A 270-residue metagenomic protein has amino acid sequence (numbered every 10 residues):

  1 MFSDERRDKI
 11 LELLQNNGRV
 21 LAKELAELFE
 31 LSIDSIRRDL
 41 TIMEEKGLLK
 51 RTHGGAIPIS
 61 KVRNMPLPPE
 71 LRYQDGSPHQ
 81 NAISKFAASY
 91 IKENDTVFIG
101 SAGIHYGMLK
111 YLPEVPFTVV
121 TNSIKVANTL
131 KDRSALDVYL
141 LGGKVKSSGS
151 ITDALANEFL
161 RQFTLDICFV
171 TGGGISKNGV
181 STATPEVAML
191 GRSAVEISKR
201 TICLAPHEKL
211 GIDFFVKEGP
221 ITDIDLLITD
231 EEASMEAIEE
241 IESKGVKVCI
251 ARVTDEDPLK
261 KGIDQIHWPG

Functional and structural regions predicted by a protein language model:
F2-E5, L11-E12, R19-A22, E30-S32 (+2 more regions): Conserved phosphate- and dinucleotide-binding cores of soluble alpha/beta proteins, encompassing both enzyme active
F2-K9, L13-K23, L28, D34-F98 (+3 more regions): HTH-adjacent hinge/linker in prokaryotic transcriptional regulators
G103-Y106: Gly/Ser/Thr-rich loops at beta-strand to alpha-helix junctions that form or flank small-molecule/cofactor-binding
